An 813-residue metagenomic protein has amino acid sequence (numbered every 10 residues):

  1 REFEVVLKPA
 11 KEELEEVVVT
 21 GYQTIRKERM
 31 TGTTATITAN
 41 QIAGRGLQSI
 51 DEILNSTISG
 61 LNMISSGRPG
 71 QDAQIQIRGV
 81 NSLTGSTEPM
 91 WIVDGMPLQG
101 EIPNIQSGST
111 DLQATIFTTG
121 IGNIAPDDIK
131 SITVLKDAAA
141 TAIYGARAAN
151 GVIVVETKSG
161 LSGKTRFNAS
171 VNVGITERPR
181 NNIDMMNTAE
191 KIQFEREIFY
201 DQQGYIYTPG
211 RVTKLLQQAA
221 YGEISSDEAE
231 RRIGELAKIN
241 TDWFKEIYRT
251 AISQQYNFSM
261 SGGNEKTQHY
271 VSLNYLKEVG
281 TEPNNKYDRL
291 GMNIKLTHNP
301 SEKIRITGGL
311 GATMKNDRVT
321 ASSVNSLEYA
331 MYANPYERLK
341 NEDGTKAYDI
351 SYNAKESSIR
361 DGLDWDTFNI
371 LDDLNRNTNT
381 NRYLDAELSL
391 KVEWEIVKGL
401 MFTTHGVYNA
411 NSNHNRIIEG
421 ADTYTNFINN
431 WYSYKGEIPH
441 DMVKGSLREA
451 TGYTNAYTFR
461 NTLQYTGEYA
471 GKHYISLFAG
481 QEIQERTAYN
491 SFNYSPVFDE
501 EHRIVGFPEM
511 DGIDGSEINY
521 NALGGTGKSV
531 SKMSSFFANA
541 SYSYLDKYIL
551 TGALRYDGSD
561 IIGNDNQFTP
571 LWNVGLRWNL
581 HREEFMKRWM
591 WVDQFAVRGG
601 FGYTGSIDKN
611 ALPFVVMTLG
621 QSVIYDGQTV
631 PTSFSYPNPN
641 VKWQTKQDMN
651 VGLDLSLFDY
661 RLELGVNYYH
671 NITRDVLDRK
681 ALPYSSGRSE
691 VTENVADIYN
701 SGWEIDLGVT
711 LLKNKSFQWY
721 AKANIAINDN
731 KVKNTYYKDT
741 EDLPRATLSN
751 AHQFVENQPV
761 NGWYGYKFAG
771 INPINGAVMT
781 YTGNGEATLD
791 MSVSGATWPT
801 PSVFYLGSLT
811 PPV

Functional and structural regions predicted by a protein language model:
E2-A43, D51, D94: Short, acidic, small-residue-rich periplasmic hinge/interaction motif at the N-terminus of Gram-negative outer-membrane
E2-V6, E16, I50-I53, Q74-R78 (+5 more regions): N-terminal periplasmic accessory domains that precede and gate Gram-negative outer-membrane beta-barrel machines
T33-S56, N62-S66, Q76-S82, V93-D94 (+3 more regions): Short, polar/charged loop or turn motifs at beta-strand boundaries
E52-I105, K130-S131, T141-K158: Extracytoplasmic beta-strand/coil segments of soluble accessory domains associated with Gram-negative outer-membrane
E88, R289, K295-I304, G309-M314 (+5 more regions): Extracellular/periplasmic, surface-exposed regions of secreted and cell-surface proteins
M96-K136: Short acidic/polar hinge/loop motifs at secondary-structure boundaries that mediate gating or recognition
N168, N172-G234, R486, S491-D499 (+2 more regions): Conserved small-residue
P209-Q217, F244-T320, L339-N341, L384-S389: Transmembrane beta-barrel wall of Gram-negative outer-membrane proteins
